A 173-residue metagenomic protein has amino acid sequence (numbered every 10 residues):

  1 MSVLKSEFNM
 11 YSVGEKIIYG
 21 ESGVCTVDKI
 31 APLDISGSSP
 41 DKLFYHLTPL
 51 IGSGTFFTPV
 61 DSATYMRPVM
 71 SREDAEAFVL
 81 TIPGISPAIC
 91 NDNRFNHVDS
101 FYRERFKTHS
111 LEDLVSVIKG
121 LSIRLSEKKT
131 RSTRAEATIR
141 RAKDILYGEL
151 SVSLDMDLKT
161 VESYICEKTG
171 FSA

Functional and structural regions predicted by a protein language model:
S2-R67: A positional/architectural concept
D61-A173: Charge/polar-rich, low-complexity and marginally structured segments
